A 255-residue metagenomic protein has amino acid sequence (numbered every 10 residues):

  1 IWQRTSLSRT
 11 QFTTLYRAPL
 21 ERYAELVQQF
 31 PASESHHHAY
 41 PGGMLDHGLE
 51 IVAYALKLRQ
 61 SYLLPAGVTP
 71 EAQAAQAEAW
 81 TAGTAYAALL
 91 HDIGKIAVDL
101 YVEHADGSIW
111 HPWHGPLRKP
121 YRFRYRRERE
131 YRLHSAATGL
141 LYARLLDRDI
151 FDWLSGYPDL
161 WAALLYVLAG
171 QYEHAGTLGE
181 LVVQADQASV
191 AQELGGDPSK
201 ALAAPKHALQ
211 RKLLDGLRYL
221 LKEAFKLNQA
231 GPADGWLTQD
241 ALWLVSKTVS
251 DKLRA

Functional and structural regions predicted by a protein language model:
I1-H38: Non-catalytic interface/linker regions that flank or bridge core catalytic/transmembrane domains
Q11-L15, R22, D159-A163, T177 (+2 more regions): Exposed alpha-helical structural elements
T13, P41-G48, A79, G83: Amphipathic, non-membrane alpha-helical segments in soluble helical-bundle scaffolds
L20-A24, Q28, L49-L56, Q60 (+1 more regions): Amphipathic, well-packed alpha-helical segments that form the structural scaffold of globular domains
A32, R59-A203, W236, W243-L253: Divalent metal-dependent catalytic cores for phosphoryl transfer on phosphate-bearing substrates
H37, P41, K57-R59, L63: Glycine- and small hydrophobic-enriched segments that form the cores of compact globular domains
Y40-A55, E130-T138: Phosphate/oxyanion-binding active-site loops and adjacent basic polyanion-contact surfaces
K200-A255: Non-catalytic terminal regions of proteins
